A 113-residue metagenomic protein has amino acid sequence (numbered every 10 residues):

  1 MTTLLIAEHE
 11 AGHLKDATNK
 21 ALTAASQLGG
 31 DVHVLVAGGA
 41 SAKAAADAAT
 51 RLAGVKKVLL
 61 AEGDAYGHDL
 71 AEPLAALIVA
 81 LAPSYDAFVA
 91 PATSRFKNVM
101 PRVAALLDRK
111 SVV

Functional and structural regions predicted by a protein language model:
M1-V113: N-terminal glycine-rich FAD/FM-binding segment characteristic of electron-transfer flavoproteins
